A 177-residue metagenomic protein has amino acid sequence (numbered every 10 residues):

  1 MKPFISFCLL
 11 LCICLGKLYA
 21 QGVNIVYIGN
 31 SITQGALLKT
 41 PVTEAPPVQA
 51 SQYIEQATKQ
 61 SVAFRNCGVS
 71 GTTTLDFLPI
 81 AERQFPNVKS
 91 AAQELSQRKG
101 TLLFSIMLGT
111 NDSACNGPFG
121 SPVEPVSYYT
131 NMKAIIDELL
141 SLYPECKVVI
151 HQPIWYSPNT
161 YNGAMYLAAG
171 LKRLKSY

Functional and structural regions predicted by a protein language model:
M1-G22: Bacterial Sec-dependent N-terminal signal peptides
Y19-G68, E94-S96: Serine-esterase "nucleophile elbow" of acetyl-processing enzymes
N24-G29, T33, A63-G68, L102-L108 (+2 more regions): Structural recognition of the beta-strand scaffold that forms the well-ordered cores of secreted hydrolase catalytic
A36, T74-L78, D112-S127, A164-A169: Surface-exposed cleft-lining segments at the edges of enzyme active sites
V48-Y53, P79-S96, K133-E138, I154: Alpha-helical scaffolding within the catalytic cores of extracellular/periplasmic polymer-degrading hydrolases
E82-S127, Y156: Oxyanion-hole/transition-state-stabilizing segment in secreted/luminal serine hydrolases and related acyltransferases
Y128-M132, L174: Aromatic/hydrophobic pocket-lining residues that form the small-molecule binding cavity in soluble enzyme cores
Y156-Y177: Substrate-gating cap/lid alpha-helix
